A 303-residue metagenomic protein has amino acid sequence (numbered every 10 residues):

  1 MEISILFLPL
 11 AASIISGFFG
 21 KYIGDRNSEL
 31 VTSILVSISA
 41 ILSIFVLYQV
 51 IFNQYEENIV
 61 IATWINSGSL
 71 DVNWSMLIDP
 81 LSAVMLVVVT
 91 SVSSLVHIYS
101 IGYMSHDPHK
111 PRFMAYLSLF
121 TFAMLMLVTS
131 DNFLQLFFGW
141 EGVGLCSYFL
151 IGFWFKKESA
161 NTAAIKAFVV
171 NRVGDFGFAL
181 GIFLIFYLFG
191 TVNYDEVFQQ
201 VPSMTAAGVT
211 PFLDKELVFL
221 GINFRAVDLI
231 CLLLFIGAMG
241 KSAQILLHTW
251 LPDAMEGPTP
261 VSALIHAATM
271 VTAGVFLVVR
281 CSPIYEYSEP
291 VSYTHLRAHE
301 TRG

Functional and structural regions predicted by a protein language model:
M1-R297, R302: ...captures the hydrophobic TM-helix bundle architecture rather than a specific catalytic motif, and can also fire on
